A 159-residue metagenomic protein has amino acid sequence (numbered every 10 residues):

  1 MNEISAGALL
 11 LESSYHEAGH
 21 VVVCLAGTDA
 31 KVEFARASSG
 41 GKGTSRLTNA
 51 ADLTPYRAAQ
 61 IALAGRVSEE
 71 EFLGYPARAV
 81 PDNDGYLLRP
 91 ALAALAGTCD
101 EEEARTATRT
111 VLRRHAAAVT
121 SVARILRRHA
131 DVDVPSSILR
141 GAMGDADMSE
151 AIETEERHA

Functional and structural regions predicted by a protein language model:
N2-A159: Soluble catalytic regions of large protease machineries
